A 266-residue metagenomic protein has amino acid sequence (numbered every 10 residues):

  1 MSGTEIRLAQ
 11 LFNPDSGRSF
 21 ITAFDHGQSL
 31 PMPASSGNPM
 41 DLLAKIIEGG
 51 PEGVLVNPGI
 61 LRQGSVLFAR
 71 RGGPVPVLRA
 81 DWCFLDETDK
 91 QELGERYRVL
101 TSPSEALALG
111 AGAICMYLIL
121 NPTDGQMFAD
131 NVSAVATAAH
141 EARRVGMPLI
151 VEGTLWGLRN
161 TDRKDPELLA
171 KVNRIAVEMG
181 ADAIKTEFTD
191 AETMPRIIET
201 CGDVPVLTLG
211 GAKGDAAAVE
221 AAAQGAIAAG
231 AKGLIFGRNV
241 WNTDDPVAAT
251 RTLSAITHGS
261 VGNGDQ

Functional and structural regions predicted by a protein language model:
M1-P14: N-terminal basic/disordered segments at the start of proteins
P14, S19-A69, V75-L85, K90-V206 (+3 more regions): Alpha/beta enzyme core
L209-G210, F236: Thr-Gly-centered strand-to-loop micro-motif
I227, W241-Q266: C-terminal helical cap(s) of enzyme catalytic domains, especially alpha/beta-barrels
L234-W241: Short acidic/histidine-rich active-site segments
